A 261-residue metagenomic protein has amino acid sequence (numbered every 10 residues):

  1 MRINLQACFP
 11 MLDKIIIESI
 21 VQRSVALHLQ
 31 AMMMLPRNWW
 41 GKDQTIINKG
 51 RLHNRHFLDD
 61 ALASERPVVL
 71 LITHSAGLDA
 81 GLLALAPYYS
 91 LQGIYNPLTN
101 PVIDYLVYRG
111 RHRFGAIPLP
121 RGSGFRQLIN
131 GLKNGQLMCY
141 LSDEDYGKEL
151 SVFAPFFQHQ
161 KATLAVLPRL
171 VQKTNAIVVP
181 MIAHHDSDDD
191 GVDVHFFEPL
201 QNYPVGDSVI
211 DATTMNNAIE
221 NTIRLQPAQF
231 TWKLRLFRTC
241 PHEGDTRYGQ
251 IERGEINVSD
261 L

Functional and structural regions predicted by a protein language model:
M1, G81, L106-V107, V166 (+1 more regions): Hydrophobic alpha-helical segments typical of transmembrane helices and their membrane-interface/capping positions
M1-I72, D104-L106, G115, V258-L261: Membrane-anchoring hydrophobic helices of lipid-metabolizing enzymes
D13, R66-G122, D145-S151, P155: Catalytic core of membrane glycerolipid acyltransferases/transacylases, capturing the structured, soluble-facing
E18, Q22, D59-S64, P87-Y88 (+2 more regions): Non-catalytic C-terminal accessory region of glycerolipid acyltransferases and related lyso-lipid remodeling enzymes
A31, A80, P101, Y140-E144 (+1 more regions): N-proximal short alpha-helices
N48-L52, S75, N100, P118-R121 (+2 more regions): A conditional alpha-helix N-cap/helix-loop micro-motif detector
